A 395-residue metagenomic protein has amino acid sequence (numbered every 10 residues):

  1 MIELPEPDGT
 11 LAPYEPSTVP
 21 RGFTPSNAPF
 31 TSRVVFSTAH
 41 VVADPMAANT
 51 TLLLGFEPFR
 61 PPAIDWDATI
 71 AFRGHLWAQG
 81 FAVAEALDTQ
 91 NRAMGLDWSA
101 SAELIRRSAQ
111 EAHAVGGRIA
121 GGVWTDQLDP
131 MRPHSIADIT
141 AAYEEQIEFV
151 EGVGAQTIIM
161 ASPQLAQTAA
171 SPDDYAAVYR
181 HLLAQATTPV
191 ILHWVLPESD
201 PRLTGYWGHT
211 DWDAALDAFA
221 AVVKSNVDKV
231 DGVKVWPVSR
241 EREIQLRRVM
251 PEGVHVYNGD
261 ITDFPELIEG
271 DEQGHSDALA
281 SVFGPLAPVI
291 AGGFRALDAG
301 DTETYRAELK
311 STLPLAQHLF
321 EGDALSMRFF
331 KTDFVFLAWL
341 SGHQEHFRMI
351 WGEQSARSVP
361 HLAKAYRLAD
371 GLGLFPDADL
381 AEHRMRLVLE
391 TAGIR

Functional and structural regions predicted by a protein language model:
M1, Y14-S17, A28, M131-I136 (+6 more regions): Charged, low-complexity C-terminal accessory regions
E3-R21, S26-D213, W351-R357, L372-R395: Active-site beta->alpha loop and helix N-cap motifs at the rims of alpha/beta catalytic domains
P20, R60, D67, E85 (+5 more regions): Generic preference for well-ordered secondary structure
S37-T38, Q79-E85, V153-T157, A218-V222 (+4 more regions): Short amphipathic alpha-helical segments, especially helix-boundary/capping motifs
D65-A68, F72, A100, L104 (+12 more regions): General structural feature for long, well-ordered alpha-helical segments within catalytic domains of soluble enzymes
R107, H181, A221, G292 (+1 more regions): Alpha-helical scaffold segments in soluble metabolic enzymes
P189-M327: Catalytic alpha/beta core domains of metabolic enzymes, predominantly
E266-R395: Structured C-terminal cap/extension of enzyme domains
